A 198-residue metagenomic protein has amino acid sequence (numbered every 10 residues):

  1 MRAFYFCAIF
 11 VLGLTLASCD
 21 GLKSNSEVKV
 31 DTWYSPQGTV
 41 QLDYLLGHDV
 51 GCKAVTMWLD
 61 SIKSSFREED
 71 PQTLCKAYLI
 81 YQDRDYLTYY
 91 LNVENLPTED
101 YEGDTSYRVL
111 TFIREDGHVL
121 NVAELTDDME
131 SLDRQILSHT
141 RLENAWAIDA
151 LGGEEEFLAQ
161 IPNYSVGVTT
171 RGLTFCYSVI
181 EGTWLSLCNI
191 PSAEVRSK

Functional and structural regions predicted by a protein language model:
M1-Y5: Positively charged n-region of N-terminal signal peptides that target proteins for export
F6-C7, A77: Generic detector of short alpha-helix boundary/capping microenvironments and adjacent low-complexity segments
C7-T15: Bacterial N-terminal signal peptides
C19-K198: Compositionally biased intrinsically disordered regions enriched in Thr/Gly
